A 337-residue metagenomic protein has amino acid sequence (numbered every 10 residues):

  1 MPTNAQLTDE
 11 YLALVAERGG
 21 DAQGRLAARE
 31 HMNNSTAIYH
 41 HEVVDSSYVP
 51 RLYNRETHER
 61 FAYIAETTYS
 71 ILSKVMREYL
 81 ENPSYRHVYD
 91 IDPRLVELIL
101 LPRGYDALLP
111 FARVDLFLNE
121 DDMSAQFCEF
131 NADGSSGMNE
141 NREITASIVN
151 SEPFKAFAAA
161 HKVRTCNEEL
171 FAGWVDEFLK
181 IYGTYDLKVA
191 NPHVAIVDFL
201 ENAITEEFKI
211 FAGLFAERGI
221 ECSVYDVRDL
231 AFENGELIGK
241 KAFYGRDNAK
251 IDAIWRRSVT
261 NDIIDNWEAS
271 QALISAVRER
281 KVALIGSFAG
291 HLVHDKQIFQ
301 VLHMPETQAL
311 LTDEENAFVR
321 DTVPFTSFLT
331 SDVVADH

Functional and structural regions predicted by a protein language model:
M1-H337: Preference for protein termini
